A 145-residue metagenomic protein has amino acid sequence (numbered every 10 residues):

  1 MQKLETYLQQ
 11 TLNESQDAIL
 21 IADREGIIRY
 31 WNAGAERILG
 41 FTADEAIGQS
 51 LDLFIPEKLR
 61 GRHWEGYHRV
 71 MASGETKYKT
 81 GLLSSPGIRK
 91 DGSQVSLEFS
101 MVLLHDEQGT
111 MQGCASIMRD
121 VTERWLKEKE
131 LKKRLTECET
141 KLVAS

Functional and structural regions predicted by a protein language model:
Q2, T6, W125-V143: Sensory-domain boundary/capping and coupling elements
Q2-R24, K79, V143: Sensory modules in modular signal-transduction proteins
Q9, G34, A43-I47, D52-S100 (+1 more regions): PAS/LOV-family and closely related PAS-like sensory domains
A22-E25, E57-K58, V121: Residues at alpha-helix boundaries and the short loops/turns that link adjacent helices
E25, R29, A33-R37, Q49: PAS/LOV sensory domain surfaces, especially short acidic/polar patches at coil-to-helix junctions
I27, S85, T122: Ser/Thr-centric signal marking residues that sit in or immediately flank functional binding/regulatory motifs
T110-D120: PAS-family sensory domains
